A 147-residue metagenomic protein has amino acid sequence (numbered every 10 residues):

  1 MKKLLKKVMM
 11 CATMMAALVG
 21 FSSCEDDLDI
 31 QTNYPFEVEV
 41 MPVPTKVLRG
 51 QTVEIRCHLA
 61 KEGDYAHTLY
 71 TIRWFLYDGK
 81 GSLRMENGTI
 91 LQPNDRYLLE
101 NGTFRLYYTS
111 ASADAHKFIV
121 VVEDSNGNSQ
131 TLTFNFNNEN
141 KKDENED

Functional and structural regions predicted by a protein language model:
M1-C24: Sec-dependent bacterial lipoprotein signal peptides
K2, T32-D147: First exposed extracellular module after export/assembly in secreted or surface-exposed proteins
E25-Q31: Bacterial lipoprotein signal-peptidase II cleavage site
